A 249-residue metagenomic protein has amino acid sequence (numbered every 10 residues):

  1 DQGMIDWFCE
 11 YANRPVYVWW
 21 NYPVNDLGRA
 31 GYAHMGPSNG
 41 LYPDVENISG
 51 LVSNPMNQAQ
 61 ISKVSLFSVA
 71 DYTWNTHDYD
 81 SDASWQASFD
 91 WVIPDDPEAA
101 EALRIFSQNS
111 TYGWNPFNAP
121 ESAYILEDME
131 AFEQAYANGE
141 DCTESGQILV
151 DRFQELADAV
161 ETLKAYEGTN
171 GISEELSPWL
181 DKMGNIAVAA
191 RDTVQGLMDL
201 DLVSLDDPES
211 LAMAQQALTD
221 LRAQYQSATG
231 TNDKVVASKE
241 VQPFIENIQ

Functional and structural regions predicted by a protein language model:
D1-A83: Catalytic-core regions of glycoside hydrolase
Y79-Q249: C-terminal functional modules
